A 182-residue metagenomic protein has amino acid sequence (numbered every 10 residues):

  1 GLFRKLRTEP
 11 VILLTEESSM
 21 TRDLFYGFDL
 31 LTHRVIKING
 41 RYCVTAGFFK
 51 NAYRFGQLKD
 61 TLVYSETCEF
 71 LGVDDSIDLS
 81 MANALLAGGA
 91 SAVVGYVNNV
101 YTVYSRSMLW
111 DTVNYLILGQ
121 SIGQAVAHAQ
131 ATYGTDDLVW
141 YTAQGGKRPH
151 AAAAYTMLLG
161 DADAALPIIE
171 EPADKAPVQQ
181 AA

Functional and structural regions predicted by a protein language model:
G1: Short loop/turn segments at strand-loop or loop-helix junctions that form parts of catalytic or ligand-binding pockets
K5-S107: Catalytic cores of nucleophile-dependent amide-cleaving enzymes
T61-A181: Active-site-proximal C-terminal subdomain of hydrolase catalytic domains
